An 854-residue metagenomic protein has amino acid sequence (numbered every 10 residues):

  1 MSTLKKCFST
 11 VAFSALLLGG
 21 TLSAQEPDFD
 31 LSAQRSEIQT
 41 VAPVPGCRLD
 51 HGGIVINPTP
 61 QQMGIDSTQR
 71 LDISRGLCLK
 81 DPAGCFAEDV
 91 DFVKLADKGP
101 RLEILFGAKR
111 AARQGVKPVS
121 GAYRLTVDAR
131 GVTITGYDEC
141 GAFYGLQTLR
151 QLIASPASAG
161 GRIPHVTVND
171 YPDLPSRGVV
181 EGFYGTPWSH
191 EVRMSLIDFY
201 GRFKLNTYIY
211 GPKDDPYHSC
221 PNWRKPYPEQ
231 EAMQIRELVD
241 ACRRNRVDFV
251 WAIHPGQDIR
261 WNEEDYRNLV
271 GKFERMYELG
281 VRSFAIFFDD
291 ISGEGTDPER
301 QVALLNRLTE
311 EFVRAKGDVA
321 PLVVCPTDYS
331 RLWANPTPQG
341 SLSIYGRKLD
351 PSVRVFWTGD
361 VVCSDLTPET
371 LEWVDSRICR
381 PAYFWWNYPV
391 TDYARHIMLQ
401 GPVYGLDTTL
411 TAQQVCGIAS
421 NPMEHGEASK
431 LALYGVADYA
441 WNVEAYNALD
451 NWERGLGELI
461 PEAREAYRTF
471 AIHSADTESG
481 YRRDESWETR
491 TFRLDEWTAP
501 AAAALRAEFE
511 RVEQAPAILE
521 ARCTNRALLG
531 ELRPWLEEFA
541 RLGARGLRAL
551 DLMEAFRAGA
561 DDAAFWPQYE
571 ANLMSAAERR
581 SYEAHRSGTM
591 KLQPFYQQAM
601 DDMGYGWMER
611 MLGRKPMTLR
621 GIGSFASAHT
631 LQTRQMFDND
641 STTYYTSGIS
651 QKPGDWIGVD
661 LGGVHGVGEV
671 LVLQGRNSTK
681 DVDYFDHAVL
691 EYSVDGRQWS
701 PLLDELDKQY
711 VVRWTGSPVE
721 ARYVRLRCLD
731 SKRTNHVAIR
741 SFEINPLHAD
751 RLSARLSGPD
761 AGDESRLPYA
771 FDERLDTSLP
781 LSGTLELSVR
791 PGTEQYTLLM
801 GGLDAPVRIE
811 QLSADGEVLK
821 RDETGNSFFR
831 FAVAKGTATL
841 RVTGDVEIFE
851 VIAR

Functional and structural regions predicted by a protein language model:
T10-G19: Bacterial N-terminal signal peptides
A24-A129, T135-Y137, S158-V168: Acidic, contiguous N-terminal accessory segments
L31-R35, I56, A448-T618: C-terminal functional modules
S67, P82, F86-E88, A111-K272 (+2 more regions): Feature activates predominantly on carbohydrate-active enzymes
D138, A154, G182-F183, E278-R282 (+1 more regions): Catalytic-core regions of glycoside hydrolase
G604, E609-V667, L673-A688, G696 (+6 more regions): Disordered, acidic Ser/Thr/Pro-rich linker "stalks" and the adjacent N-terminal cap of the next globular domain
L726-T734, R841-E847: Short beta-strand-plus-loop segments that form exposed binding edges in beta-rich domains
